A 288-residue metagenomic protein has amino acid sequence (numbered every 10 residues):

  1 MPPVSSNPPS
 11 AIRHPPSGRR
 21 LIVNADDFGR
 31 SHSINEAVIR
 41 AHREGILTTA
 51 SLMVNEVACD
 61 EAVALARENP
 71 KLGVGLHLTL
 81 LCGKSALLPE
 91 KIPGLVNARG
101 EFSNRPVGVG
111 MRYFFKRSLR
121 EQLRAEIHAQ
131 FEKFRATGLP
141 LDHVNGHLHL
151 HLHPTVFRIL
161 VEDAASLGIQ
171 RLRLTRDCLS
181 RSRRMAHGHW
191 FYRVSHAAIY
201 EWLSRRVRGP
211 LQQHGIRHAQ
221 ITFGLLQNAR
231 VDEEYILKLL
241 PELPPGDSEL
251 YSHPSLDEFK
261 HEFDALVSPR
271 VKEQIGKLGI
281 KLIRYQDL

Functional and structural regions predicted by a protein language model:
P2-I22, H32-H143, P154-L288: Terminal accessory/targeting
A25-F28: DG-centered beta-turn motif at the end of beta-strands
N145-L148: Active-site histidine-anchored catalytic micro-motif
H151: Alpha-helical and His/Cys-centered functional microenvironments
